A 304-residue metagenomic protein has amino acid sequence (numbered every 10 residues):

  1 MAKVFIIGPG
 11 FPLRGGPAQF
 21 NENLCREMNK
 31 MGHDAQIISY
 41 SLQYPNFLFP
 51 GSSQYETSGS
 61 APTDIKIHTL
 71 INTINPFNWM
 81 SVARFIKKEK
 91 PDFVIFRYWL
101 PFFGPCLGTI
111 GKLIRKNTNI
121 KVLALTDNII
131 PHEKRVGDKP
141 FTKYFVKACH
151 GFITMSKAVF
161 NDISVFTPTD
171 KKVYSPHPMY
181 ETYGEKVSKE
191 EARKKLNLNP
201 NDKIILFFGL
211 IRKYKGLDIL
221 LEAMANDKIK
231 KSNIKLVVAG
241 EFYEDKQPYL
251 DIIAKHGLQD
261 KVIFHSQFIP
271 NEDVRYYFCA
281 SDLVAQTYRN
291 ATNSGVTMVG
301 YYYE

Functional and structural regions predicted by a protein language model:
G8-R14, R26-K88, V159, F242-D245: N-terminal strand-loop element at the rim of the active site of nucleotide-sugar-dependent glycosyltransferases
Y40-Y44, F208, K235-L250, Q267: Glycosyltransferase donor-sugar binding loop
I67-N72, S81-P105, I120-K121: Short N-terminal targeting/anchoring amphipathic segment
K147-V187: Donor nucleotide-sugar binding/catalytic pocket of nucleotide-sugar-dependent glycosyltransferases
G184-L198: A short helix/loop element that forms part of the nucleotide-sugar donor recognition site in Leloir-type
N199-K215, L221-M224, L236-V237: Conserved donor-binding/catalytic core segment of Leloir-type glycosyltransferases
N233, Q247-E272: Nucleotide-activated donor-binding/catalytic signature segment of Leloir-type glycosyltransferases, i.e., the conserved
Y276-S294, Y301-Y302: Acidic donor-binding loop of glycosyltransferase active sites
